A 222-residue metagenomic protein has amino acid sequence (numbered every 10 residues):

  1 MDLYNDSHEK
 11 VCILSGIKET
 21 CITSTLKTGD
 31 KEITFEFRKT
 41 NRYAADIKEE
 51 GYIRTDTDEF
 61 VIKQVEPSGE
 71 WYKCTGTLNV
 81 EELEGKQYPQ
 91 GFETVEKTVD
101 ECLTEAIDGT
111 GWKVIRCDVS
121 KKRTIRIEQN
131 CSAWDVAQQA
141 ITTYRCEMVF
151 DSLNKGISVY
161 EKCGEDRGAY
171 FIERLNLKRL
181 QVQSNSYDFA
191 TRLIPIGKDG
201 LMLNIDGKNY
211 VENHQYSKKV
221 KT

Functional and structural regions predicted by a protein language model:
M1-A45, N79-E81, Q215-T222: Juxtamembrane "anchor/assembly" segments of surface/extracellular structural proteins
M1-D6, I157-V159, R192-I194: Short polybasic amphipathic segments
E32-E36, E70-T77, I157-S158: A generic structural motif
F35, G76, P89-I115, E128-L153 (+1 more regions): Amphipathic, non-transmembrane alpha-helical segments in extracytoplasmic/periplasmic proteins
T40-V119: Surface-exposed cap/loop segments at beta↔alpha junctions
D118-I127: Surface-exposed aromatic
C146-G168, R174-L175, Y187: Extended amphipathic alpha-helical segments with heptad-repeat/coiled-coil character used for oligomerization, fusion
D166-T222: Acidic, small/polar-enriched beta strand-loop surface segments
